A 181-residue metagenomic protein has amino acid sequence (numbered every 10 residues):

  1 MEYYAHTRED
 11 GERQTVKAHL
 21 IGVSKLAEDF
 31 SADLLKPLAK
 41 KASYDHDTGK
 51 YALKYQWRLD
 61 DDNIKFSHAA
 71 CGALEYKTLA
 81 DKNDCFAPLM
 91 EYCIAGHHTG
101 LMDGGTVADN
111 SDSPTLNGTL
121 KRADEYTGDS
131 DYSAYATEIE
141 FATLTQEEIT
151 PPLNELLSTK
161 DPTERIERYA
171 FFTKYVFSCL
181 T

Functional and structural regions predicted by a protein language model:
E2-D10, V16-T181: Accessory nucleic-acid engagement/destabilization modules that flank
